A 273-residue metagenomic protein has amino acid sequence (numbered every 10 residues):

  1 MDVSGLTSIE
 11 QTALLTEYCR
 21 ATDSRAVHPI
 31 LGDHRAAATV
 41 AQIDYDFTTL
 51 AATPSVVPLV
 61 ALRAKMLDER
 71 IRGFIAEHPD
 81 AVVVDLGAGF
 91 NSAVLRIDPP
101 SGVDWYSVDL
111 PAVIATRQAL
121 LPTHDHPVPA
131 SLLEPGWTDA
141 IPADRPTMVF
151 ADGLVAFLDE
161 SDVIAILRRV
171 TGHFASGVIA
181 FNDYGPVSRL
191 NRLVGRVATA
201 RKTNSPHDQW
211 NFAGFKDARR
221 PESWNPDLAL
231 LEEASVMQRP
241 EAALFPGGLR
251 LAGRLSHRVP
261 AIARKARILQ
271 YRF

Functional and structural regions predicted by a protein language model:
M1-V84, A88-V128, A140-D144: Rossmann-like AdoMet
A130-G136: Conserved SAM/SAH-binding loop
M148, G172-V187: Conserved beta-strand signature within the Rossmann-like core of class I S-adenosyl-L-methionine
F157-F174: A short, conserved alpha-helix within the catalytic core of class I
R192-D208: Short, glycine-/aromatic-enriched active-site segment of Class I SAM-dependent methyltransferases
D208-S235: Short alpha-helix
N225-G253: Conserved catalytic loop of SAM-dependent methyltransferase domains
F245-F273: Core SAM-dependent methyltransferase catalytic element
